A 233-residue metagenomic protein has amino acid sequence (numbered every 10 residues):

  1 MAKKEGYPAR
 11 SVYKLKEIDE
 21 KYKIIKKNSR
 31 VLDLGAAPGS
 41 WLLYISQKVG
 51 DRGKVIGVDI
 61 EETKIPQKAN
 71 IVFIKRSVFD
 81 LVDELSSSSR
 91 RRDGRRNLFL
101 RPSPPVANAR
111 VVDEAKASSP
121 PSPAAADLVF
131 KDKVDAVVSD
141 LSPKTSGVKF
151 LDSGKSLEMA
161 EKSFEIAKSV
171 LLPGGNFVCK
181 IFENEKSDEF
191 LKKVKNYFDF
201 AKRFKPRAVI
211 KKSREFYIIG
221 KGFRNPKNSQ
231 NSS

Functional and structural regions predicted by a protein language model:
M1-K27: Class I SAM-dependent methyltransferase Rossmann-like catalytic core, especially the SAM/SAH-binding loop
K27-A37: Conserved class I S-adenosyl-L-methionine
S29, G53, G175: Glycine-centered, small-residue-biased loops immediately flanking beta-strands in adenine/cofactor-binding cores
P38-G50: Conserved SAM-binding loop of SAM-dependent methyltransferases across substrates and taxa, primarily the Class I
V58-S86, F99, D127-S139, K144: S-adenosyl-L-methionine
E84-K131, N228-S233: Intrinsic disorder/low-complexity segments
K133-G174, V178, E185: Mobile active-site "lid"/loop adjacent to the S-adenosyl-L-methionine
I181-S233: Class I S-adenosyl-L-methionine
